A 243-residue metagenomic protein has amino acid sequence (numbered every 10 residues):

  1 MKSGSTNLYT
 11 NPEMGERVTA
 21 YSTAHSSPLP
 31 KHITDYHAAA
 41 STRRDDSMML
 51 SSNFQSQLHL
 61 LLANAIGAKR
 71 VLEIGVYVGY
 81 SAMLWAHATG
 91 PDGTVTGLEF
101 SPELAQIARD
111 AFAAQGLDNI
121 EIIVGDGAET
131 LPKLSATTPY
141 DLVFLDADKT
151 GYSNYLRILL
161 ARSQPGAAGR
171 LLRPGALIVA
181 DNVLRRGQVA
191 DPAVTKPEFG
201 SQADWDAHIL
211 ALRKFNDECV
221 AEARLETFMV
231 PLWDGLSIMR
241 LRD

Functional and structural regions predicted by a protein language model:
M1-L142, K149-V179, V183-D243: A short alpha-helical cap/connector motif
